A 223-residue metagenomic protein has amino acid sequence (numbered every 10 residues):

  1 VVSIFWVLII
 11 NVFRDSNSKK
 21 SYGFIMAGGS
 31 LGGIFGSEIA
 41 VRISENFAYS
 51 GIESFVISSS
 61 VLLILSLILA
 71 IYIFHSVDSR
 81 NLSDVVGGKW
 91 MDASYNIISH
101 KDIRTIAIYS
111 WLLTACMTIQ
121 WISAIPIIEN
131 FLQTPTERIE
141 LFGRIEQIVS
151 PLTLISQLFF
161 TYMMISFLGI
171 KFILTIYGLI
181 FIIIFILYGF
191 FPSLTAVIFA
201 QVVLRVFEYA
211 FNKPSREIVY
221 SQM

Functional and structural regions predicted by a protein language model:
V1-V86, W90-Q222: Membrane-embedded alpha-helical bundles of multi-pass transporters/translocases, especially carrier/permease families
